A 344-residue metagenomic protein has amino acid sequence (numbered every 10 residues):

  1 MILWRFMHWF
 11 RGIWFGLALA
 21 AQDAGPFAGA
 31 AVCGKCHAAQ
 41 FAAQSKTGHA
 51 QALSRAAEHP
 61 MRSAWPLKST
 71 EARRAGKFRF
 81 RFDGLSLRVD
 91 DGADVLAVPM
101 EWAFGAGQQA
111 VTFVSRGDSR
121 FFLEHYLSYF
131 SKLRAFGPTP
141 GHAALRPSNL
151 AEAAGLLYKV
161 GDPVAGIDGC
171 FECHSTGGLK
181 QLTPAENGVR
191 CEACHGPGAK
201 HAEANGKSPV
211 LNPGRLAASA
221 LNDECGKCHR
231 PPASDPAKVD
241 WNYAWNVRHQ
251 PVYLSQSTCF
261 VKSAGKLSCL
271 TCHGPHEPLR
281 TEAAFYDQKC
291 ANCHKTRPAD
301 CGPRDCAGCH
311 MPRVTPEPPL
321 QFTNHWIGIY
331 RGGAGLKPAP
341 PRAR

Functional and structural regions predicted by a protein language model:
M1-H8: N-terminal secretory signal peptides that target proteins for export/translocation
I13-Q22: Hydrophobic h-region of N-terminal signal peptides that target proteins for export in Gram-negative bacteria
A24-A38: Local sequence-structure signature of Cys/Sec-based thiol-disulfide redox active-site neighborhoods
A30-C33, A110, E124, C170: A common structural microfeature
A31, A39-A106, A110-G117, P138-A143 (+2 more regions): Primarily the internal scaffold of c-type cytochrome electron-transfer domains, especially repeated/multiheme c-type
R116-D118, F122-Y126, F130-I167, E172: Extended acidic/polar, glycine-enriched regions that form or flank non-catalytic beta-rich accessory modules
